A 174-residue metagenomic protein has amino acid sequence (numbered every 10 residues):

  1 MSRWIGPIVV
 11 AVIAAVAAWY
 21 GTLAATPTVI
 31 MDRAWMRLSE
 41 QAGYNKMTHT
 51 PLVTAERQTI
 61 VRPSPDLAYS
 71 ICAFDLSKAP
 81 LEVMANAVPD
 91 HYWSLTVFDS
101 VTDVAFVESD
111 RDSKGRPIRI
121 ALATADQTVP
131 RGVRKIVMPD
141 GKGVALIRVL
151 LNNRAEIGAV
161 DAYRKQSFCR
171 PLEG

Functional and structural regions predicted by a protein language model:
M1-G174: A compositional/structural signature for long, glycine/proline-rich flexible linkers and loops on extracytoplasmic
